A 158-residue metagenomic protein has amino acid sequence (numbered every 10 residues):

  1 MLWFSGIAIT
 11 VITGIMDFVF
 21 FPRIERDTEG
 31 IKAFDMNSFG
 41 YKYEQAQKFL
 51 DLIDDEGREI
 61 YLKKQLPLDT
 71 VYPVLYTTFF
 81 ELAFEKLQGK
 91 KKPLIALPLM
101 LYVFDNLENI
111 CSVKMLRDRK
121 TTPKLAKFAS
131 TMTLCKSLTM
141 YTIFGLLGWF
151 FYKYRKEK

Functional and structural regions predicted by a protein language model:
M1-K158: Short amphipathic, positively biased membrane-proximal segments that drive organelle/inner-membrane targeting
